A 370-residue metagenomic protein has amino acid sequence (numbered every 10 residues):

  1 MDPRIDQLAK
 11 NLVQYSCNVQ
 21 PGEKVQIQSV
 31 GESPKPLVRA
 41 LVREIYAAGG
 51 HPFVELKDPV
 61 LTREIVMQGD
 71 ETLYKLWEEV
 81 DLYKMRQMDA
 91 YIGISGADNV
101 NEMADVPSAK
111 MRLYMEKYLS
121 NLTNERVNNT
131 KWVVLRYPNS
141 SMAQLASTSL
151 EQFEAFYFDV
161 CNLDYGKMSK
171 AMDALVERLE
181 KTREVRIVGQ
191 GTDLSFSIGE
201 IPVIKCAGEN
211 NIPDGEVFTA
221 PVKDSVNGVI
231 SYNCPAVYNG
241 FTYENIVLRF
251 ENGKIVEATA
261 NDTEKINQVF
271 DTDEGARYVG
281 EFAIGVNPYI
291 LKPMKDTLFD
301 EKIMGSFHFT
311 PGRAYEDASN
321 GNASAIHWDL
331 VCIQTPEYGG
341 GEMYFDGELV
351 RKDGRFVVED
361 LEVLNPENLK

Functional and structural regions predicted by a protein language model:
M1-G228, E359, L364-L369: Active-site bordering "gate/hinge" segments that shape substrate access to catalytic or cofactor-binding pockets
E32, A97-N99, N139, I201 (+7 more regions): Short, glycine-/Ser/Thr-/acidic-enriched flexible segments
R178-E184, T242-E244, T335-E342: A short, compositionally biased
I187, R249, M343: Short aromatic-centered micro-motifs
D224-Q268: Long, well-ordered mid-to-C-terminal structural blocks that present hydrophobic/aromatic surfaces
N227, Y243-N245, N252, R277-E281 (+2 more regions): Active-site lining segments that contact anionic ligands and/or coordinate catalytic metals
E257-A323: Dual-mode signal for accessory low-complexity, basic/Gly-rich regions
K295-L369: Internal helix-turn-beta structural module
